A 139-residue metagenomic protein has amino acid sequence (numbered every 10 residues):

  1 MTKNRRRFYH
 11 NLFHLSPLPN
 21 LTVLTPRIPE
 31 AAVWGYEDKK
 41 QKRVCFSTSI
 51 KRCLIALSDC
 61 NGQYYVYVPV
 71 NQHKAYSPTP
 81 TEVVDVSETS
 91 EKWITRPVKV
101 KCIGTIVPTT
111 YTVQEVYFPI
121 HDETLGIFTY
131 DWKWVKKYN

Functional and structural regions predicted by a protein language model:
T2-F8, Y36-V44, T48-N139: Conserved NAD+-utilizing ADP-ribose enzyme module
H10, L15-E37: Short aromatic-glycine-(Arg/Gly/Cys) micro-motifs in beta-strand/loop hairpins
